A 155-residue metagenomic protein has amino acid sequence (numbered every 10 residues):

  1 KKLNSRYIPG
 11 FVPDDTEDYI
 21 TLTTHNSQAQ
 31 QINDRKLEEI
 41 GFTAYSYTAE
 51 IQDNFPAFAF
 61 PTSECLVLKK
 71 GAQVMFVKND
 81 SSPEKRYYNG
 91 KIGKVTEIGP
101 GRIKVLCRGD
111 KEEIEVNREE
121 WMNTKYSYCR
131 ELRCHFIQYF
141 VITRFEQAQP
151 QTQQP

Functional and structural regions predicted by a protein language model:
K1-K85, T96: Conserved helicase motor core of P-loop NTPases
P56-P155: Conserved nucleotide-binding/hydrolysis modules and their immediate coupling elements across P-loop/ASCE NTPase motors
